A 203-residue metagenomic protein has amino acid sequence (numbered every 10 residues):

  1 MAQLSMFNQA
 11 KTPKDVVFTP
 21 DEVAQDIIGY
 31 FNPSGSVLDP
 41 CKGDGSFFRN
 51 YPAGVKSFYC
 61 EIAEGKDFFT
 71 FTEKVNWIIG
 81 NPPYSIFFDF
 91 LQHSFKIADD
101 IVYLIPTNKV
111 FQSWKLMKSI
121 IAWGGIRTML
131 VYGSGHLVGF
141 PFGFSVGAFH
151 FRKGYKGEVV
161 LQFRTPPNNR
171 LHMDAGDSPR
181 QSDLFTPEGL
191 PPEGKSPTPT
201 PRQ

Functional and structural regions predicted by a protein language model:
M1-Q203: Class I S-adenosyl-L-methionine-dependent methyltransferase catalytic core
